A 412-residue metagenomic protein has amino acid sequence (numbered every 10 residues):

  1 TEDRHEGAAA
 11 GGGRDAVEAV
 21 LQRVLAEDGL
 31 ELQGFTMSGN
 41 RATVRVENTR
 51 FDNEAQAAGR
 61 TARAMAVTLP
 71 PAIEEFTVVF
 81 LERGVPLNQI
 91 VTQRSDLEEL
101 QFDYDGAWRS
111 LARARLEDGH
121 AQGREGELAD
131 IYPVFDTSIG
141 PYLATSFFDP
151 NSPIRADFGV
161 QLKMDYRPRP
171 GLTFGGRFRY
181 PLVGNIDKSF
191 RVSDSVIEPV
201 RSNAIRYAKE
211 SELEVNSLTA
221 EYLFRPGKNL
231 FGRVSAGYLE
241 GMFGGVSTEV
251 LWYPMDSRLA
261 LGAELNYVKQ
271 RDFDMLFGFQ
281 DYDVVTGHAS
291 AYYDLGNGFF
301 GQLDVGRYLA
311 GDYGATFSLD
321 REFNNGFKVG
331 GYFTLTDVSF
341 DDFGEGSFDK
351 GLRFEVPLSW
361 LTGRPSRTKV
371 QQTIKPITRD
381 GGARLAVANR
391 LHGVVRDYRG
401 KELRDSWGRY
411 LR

Functional and structural regions predicted by a protein language model:
T1, F158-P168, L218-P226, G245-L265 (+3 more regions): Feature captures outer-membrane beta-barrel proteins of Gram-negative bacteria and organelles
T1, R45-N48, T137-D149, F174 (+6 more regions): Transmembrane beta-strand segments that form the barrel wall of outer-membrane beta-barrel proteins
E2-A220, F224, Q280-D281, R412: Outer-membrane beta-barrel initiation region
N53-E54, P86-Q89, G244, D312 (+1 more regions): Extracytoplasmic/secreted cell-surface and envelope-processing proteins
D103-F135, G363-L411: Outer-membrane beta-barrel biogenesis signature
R124-F135, R167-G175, R225-N229, M255-A260 (+3 more regions): Short loop/turn motifs that connect adjacent beta-strands in outer-membrane beta-barrel proteins
Y132, P153-D157, S211-V215, R225-G227 (+4 more regions): Transmembrane beta-barrel outer-membrane domains
V183-S195, N203-S211, A263-D294, D304-T316 (+2 more regions): Outer-membrane beta-barrel translocator/channel fold
